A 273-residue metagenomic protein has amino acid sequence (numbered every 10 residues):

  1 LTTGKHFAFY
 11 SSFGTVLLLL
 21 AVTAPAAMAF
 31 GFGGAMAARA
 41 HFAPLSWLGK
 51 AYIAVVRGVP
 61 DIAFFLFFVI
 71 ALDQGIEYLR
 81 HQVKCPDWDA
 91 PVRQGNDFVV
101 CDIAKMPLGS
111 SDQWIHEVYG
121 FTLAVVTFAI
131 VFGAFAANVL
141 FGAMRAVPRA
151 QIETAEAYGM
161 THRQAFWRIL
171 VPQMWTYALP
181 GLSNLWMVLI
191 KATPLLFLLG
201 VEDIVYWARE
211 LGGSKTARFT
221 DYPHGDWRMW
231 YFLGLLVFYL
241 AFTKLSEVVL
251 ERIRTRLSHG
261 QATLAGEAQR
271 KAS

Functional and structural regions predicted by a protein language model:
L1-S273: Transmembrane alpha-helices and adjacent helix-loop boundaries
